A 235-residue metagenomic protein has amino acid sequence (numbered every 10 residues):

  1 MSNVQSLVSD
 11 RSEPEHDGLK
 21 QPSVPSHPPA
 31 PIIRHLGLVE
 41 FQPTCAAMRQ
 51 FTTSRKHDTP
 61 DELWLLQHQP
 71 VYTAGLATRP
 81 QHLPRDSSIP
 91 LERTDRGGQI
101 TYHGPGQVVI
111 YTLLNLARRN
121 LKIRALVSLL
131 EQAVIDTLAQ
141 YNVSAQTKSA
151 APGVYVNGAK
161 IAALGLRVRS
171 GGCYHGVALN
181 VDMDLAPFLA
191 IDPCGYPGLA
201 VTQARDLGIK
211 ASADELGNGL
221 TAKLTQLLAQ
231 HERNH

Functional and structural regions predicted by a protein language model:
S2-I161, A186, C194, K210-A211: N-terminal lobe of the biotin/lipoate ligase/transferase fold
S2-N3, Y174, L185-H235: C-terminal accessory segment of soluble enzyme catalytic cores
A163-G165: Beta-strand scaffold of nucleotide-dependent catalytic cores
R167-R169: Short beta-strand micro-motifs enriched in acidic
G172-N180: Conserved phosphate/anionic-ligand binding catalytic regions in large, soluble enzymes, centered on
